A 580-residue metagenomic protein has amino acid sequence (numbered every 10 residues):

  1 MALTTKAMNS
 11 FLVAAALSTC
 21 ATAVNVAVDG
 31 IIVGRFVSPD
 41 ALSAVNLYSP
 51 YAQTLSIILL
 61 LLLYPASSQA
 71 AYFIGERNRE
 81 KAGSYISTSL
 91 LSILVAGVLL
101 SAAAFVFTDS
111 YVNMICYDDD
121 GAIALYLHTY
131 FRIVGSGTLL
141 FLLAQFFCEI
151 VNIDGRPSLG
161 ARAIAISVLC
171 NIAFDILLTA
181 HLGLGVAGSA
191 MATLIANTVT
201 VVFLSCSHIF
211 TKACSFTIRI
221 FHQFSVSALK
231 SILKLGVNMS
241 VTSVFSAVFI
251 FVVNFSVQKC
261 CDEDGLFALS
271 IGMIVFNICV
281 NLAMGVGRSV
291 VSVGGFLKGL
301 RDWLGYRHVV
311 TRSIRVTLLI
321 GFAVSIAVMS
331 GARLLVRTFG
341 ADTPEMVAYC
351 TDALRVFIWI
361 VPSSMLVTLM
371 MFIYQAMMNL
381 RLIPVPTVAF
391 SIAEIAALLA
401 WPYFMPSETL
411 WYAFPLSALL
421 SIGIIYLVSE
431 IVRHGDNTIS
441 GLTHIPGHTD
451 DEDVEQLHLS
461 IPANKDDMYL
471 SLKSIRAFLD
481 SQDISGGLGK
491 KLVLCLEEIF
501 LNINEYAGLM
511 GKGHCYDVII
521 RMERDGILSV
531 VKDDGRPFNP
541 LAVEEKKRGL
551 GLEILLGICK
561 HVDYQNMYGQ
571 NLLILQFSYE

Functional and structural regions predicted by a protein language model:
M1-A15, A70-G137, H181-G236, G294-W359 (+1 more regions): Short alpha-helical transmembrane segments in multi-pass integral membrane proteins
S10-D29, I133, A144, S167 (+5 more regions): Transmembrane helical elements of multi-pass membrane transporters/channels
V24-S43, V112-G121, L177-L184, V244-I274 (+3 more regions): Helix-terminus/linker motif at the lipid-water interface of multi-pass membrane proteins
L42-A102, A144-I153, P157, A268-I326 (+2 more regions): Small-residue-rich hydrophobic transmembrane alpha-helices
L63-S67, I133-N152, G160-N171, S189-L204 (+4 more regions): Short runs within selected transmembrane alpha-helices of multi-pass transporters and secretion channels
G441-L459, K560-E580: Flexible, glycine-/charge-rich segments associated with ATP-binding catalytic modules
R476-E497: Conserved short strand/loop->alpha-helix "switch" segment adjacent to the catalytic nucleotide/phosphoryl-transfer site
I527-L552: Glycine-rich/acidic phosphate-handling loop/turn and adjacent ATP-lid/helix of nucleotide-binding kinase/ATPase domains
